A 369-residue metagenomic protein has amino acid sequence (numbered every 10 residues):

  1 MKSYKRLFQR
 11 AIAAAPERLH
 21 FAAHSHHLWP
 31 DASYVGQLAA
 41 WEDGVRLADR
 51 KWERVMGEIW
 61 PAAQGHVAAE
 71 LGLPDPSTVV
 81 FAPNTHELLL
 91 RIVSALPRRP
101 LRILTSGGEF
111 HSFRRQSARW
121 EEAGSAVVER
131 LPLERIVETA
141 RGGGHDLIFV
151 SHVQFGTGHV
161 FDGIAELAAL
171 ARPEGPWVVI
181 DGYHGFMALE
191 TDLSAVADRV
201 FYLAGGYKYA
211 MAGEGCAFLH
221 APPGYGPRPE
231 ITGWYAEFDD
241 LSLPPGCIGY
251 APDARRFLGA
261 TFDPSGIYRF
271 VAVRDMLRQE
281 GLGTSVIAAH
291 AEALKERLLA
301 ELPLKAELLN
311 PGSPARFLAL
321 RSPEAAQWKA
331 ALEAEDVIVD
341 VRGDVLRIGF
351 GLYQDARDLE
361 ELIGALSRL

Functional and structural regions predicted by a protein language model:
M1-L369: Pyridoxal 5′-phosphate
